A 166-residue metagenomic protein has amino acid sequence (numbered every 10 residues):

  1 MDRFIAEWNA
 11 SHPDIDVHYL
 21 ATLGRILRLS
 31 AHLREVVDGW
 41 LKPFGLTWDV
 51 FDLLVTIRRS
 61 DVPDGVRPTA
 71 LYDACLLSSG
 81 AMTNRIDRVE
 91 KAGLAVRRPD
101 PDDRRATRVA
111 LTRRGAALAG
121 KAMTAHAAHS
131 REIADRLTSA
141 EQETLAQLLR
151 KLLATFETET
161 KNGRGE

Functional and structural regions predicted by a protein language model:
M1-D14, A140-E166: C-terminal regulatory/oligomerization modules of transcriptional regulators
M1-F44: N-terminal leader segment of winged-helix/HTH proteins
L27, V55-V62, R150: Short, locally clustered residues in the helix-turn-helix/winged-helix DNA-binding domain
V50-L54: Short alpha-helical "packing" element that flanks the helix-turn-helix/winged-helix DNA-binding module
A70-Y72: A short acidic, leucine-rich amphipathic alpha-helix
S78: Helix-turn-helix DNA-binding motif, specifically the short coil turn and the N-cap/start of the second
D87-Q147: Charged, amphipathic alpha-helical coiled-coil/dimerization segments
